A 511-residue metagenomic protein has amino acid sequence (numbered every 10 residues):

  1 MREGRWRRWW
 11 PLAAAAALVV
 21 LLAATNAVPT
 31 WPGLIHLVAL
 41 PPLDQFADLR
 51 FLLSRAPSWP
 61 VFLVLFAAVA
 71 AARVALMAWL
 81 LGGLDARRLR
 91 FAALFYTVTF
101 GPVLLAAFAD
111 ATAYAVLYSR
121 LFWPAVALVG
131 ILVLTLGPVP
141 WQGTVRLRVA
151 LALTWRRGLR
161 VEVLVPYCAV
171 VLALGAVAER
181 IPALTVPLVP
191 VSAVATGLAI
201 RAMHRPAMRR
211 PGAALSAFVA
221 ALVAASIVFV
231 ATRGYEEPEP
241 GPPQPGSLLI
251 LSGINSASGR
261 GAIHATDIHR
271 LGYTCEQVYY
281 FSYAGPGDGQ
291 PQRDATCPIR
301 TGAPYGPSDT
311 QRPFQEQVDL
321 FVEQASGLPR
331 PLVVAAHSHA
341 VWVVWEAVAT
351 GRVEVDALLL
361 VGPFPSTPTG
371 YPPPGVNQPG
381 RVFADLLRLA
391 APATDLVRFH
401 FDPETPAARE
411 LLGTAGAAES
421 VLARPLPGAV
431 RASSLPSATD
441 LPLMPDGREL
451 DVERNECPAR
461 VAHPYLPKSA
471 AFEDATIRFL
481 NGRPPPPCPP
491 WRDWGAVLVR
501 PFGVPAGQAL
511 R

Functional and structural regions predicted by a protein language model:
M1-T144: Membrane-anchoring hydrophobic segments
D48-S54, R460-R511: Catalytic active-site module of serine/aspartate enzymes centered on a nucleophile-bearing elbow/loop
D85-A92, T154-L159, A207-A221: Membrane-interfacial entry segments at the cytosolic side of transmembrane helices
E179-L222: Cytosolic-side transmembrane helix boundary signature
G246-R330, P365, P374-N377: Active-site catalytic motif of lipid deacylating hydrolases and related acyltransferases
L249-N255, A336-S338, G362, P436: The conserved beta1-alpha1 loop
Q315-L411: Serine-dependent carboxylesterase/thioesterase catalytic core of lipase-like alpha/beta-hydrolase/SGNH enzymes
P427-G428, S434-D440: Short beta-strand/loop motif that positions the catalytic acidic residue of the alpha/beta-hydrolase fold
